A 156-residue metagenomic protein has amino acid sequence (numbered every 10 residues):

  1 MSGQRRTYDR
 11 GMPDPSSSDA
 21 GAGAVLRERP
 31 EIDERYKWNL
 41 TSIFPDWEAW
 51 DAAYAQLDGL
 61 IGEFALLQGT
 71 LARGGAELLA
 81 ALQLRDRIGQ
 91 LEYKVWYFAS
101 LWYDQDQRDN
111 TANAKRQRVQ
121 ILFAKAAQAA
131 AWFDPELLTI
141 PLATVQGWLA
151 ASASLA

Functional and structural regions predicted by a protein language model:
S2-A156: A well-structured
